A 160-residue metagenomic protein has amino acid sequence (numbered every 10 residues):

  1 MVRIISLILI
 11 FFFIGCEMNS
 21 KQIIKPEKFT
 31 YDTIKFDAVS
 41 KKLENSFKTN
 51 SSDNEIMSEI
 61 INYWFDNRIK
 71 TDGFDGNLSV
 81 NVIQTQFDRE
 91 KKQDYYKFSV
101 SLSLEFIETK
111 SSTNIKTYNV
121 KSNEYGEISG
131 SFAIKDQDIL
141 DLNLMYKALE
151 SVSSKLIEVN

Functional and structural regions predicted by a protein language model:
M1-C16: Sec-dependent bacterial lipoprotein signal peptides
F13-T33: Bacterial Sec signal peptide processing site at the extreme N-terminus
T33-Q84: N-terminal segment of the mature soluble domain
G73-K135, I139: Surface-exposed short loop/turn segments
S131-N160: C-terminal/domain-edge helix-coil "capping" segments
